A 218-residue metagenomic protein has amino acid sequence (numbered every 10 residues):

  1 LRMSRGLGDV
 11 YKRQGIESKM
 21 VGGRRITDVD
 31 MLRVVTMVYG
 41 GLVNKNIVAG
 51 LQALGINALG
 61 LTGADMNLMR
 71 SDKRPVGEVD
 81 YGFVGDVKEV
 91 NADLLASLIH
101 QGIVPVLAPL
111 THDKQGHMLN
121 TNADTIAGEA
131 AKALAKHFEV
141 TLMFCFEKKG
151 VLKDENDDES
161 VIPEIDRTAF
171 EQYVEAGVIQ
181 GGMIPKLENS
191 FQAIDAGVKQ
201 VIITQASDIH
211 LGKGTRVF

Functional and structural regions predicted by a protein language model:
L1-Y11: Single conserved hydrophobic/aromatic residue that forms the stacking wall/gate of nucleotide- or nucleobase-binding
K12-V106: Ligand-binding beta-strand-loop-alpha-helix segment within the catalytic cores of soluble metabolic enzymes
V29-I56, P109-K114, M118-A133, V161-H210: Polyanion-binding loop/helix "lid" in catalytic or ligand-binding cores
L59-T62, L68-M69, A135-L152, V201-Q205: Glycine-rich phosphate/pyrophosphate-binding loops and their adjacent beta-strand/loop elements at enzyme active sites
D80-L98, H112-G116, D124-A135: Anionic-ligand binding region
S97-M118, F146-R167: Active-site rim beta-loop-alpha module in soluble metabolic enzymes
G102-V106, T141, Q200: Residue-level preference for the first positions of well-ordered beta-strands
I209-F218: Short, basic/aromatic-enriched C-terminal tail that caps enzymatic domains
